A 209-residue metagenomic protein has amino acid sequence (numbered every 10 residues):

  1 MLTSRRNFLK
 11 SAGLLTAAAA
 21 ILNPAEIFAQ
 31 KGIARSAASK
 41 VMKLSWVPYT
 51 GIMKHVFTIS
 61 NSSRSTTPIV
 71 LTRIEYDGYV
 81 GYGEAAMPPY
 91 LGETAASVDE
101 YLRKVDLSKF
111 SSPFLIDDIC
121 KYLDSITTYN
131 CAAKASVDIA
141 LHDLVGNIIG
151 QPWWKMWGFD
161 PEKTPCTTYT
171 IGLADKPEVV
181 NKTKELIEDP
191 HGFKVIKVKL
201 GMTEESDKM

Functional and structural regions predicted by a protein language model:
M1-S4: N-terminal secretory signal peptides
N7-A29: N-terminal export signals
N23-H55, E75: C-terminal segment of N-terminal export signals and the immediately downstream linker at the start of the mature
A37-M42, Q151-E162: N-terminal amphipathic alpha-helix/helix-capping segment at the start of soluble metabolic enzymes
A38-W46, I74-E75, V80-I148: Metal- or metallocofactor-binding catalytic centers and their adjacent structured scaffolds across diverse enzyme
S60-S65, T128-Y129: Short Gly/Pro-enriched turn/cap motifs at secondary-structure boundaries
T67-I69: Conserved N-terminal beta1-alpha1 strand-loop-helix module at the mouth
K155-M209: Metal-dependent enolase-superfamily TIM-barrel catalytic cores that perform enediolate-based chemistry
